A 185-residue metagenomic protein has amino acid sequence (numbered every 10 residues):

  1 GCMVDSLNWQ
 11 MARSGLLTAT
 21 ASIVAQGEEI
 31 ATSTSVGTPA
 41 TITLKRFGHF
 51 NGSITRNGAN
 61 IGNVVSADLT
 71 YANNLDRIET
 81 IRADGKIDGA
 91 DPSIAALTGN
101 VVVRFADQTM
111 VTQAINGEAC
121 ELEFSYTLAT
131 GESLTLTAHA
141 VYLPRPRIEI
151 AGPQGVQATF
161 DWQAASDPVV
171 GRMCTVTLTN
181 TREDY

Functional and structural regions predicted by a protein language model:
G1-Y185: Signature of extracytoplasmic/envelope-associated structural regions
